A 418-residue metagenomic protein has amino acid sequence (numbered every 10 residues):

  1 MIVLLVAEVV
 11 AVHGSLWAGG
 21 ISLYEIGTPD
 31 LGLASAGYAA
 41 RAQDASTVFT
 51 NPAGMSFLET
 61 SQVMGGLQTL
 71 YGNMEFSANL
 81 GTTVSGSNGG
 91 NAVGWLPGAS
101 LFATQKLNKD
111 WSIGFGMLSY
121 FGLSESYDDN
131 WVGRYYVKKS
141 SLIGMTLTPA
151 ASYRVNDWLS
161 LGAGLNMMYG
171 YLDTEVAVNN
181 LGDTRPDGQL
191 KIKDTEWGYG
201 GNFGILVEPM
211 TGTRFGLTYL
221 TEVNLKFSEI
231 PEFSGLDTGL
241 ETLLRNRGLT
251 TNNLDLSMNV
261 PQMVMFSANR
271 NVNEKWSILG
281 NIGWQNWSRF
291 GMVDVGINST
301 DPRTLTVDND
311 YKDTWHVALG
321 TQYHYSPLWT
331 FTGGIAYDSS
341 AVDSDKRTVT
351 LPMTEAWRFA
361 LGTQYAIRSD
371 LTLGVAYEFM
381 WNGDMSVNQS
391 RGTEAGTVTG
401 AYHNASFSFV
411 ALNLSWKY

Functional and structural regions predicted by a protein language model:
M1-G20: Cleavable N-terminal export/targeting peptides
L5-V6, Q43, L254: Short N-terminal alpha-helical targeting/association segments
W17-L31, Y38, F76, L80-N88 (+1 more regions): Outer-membrane beta-barrel porins/channels
S35-Y38, Q62-Y71: Short strand-turn segments of transmembrane beta-barrel domains in outer membranes, especially the first one or two
Y38-A42, V48-S61, A103-K109, G122: Outer-membrane beta-barrel pore proteins
G54, T69-N73, A163: Short active-site-proximal "capping" loops at secondary-structure junctions
